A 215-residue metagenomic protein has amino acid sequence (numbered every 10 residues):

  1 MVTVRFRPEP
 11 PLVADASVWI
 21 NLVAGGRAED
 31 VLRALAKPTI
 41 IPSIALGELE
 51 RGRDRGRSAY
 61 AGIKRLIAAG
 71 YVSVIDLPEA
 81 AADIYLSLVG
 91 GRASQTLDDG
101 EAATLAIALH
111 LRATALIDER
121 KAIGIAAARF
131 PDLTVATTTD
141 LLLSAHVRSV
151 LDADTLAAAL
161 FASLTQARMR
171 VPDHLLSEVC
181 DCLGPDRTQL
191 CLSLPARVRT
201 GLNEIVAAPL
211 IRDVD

Functional and structural regions predicted by a protein language model:
V2-A113, R120-D215: Active-site-proximal, substrate-binding regions of enzyme catalytic domains and RNA-binding/basic surfaces
